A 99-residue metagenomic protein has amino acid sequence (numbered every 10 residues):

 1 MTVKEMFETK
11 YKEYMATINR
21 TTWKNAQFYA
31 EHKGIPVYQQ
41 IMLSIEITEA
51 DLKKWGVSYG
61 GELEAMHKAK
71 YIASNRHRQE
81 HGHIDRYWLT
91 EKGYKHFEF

Functional and structural regions predicted by a protein language model:
M1-Y38: Short alpha-helical segments that sit at the start of domains
W23, I45, Y59-G60: Generic non-transmembrane alpha-helix signal with a bias for helix starts/N-cap capping motifs
P36-W55: Short acidic, hydrophobic short linear motifs in intrinsically disordered regions
E46, I84-R86: A generic structural signal for beta-strand entry/edge sites
K53-A69, I84: Short amphipathic alpha-helical interaction segments
H67-H77: A short, conserved structural fragment
R76-I84: Short, Lys/Arg-rich nucleic-acid/phosphate-binding segment
Y87-F99: Short, amphipathic alpha-helical interaction segments positioned at domain boundaries
